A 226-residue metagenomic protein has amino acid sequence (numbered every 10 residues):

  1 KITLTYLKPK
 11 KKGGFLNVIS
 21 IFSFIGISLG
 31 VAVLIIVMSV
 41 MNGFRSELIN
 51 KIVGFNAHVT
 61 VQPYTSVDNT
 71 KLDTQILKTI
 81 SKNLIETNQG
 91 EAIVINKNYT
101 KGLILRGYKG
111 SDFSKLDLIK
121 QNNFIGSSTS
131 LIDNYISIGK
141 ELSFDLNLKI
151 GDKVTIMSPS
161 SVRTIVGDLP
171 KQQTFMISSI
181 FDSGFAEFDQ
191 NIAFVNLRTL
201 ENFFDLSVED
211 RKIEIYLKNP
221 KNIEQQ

Functional and structural regions predicted by a protein language model:
K1-V31: N-terminal Sec/SRP start-transfer signal
A32, M38-I104, S111-S114, I125-I132 (+1 more regions): Hydrophobic, regular-secondary-structure patches
G54-N56, N98-L103, L131-Y135, K149-G151 (+3 more regions): Extracytoplasmic
T60-Q62, I85, G102-G107, S137 (+4 more regions): Soluble periplasmic/extracytoplasmic beta-strand elements of cell-envelope proteins
S114-L116, K140-Q190: Mid-to-C-terminal secondary-structure elements that act as membrane-proximal/extracytoplasmic interface segments
K120-S127, P170: A short alpha->loop->secondary-structure connector
D168-Q226: Mechanotransmission and gating elements of multispan inner-membrane complexes involved in transport and envelope
